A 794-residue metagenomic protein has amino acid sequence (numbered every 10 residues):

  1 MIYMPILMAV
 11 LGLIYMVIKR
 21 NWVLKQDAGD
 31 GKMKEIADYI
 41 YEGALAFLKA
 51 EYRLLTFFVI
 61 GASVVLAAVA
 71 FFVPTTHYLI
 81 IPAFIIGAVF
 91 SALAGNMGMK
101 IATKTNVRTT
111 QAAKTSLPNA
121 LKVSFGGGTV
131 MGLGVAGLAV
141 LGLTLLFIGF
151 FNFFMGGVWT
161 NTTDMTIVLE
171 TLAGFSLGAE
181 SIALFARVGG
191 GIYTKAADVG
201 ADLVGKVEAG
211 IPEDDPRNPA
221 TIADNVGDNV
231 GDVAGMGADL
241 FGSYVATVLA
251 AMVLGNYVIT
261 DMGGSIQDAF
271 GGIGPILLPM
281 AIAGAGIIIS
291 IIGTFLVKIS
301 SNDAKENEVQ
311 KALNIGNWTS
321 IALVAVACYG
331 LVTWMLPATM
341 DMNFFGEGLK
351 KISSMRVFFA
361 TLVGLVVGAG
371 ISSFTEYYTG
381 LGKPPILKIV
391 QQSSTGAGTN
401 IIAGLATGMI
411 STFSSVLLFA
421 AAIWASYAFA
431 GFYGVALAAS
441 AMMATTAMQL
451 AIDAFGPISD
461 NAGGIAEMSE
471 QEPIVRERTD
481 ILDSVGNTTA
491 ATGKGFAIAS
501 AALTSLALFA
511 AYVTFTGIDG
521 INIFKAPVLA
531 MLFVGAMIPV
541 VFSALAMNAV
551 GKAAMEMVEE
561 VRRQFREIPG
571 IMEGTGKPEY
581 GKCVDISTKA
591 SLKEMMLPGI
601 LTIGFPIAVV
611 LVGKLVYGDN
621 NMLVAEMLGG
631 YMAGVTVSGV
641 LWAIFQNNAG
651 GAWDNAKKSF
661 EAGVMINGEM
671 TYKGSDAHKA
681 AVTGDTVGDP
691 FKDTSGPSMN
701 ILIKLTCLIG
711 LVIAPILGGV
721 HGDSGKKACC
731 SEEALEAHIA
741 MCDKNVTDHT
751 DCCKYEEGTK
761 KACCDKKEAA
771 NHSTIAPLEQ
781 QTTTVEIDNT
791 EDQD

Functional and structural regions predicted by a protein language model:
M1-K726: Hydrophobic packing and interface segments
D723-D794: Sec-dependent signal peptide cleavage junction
